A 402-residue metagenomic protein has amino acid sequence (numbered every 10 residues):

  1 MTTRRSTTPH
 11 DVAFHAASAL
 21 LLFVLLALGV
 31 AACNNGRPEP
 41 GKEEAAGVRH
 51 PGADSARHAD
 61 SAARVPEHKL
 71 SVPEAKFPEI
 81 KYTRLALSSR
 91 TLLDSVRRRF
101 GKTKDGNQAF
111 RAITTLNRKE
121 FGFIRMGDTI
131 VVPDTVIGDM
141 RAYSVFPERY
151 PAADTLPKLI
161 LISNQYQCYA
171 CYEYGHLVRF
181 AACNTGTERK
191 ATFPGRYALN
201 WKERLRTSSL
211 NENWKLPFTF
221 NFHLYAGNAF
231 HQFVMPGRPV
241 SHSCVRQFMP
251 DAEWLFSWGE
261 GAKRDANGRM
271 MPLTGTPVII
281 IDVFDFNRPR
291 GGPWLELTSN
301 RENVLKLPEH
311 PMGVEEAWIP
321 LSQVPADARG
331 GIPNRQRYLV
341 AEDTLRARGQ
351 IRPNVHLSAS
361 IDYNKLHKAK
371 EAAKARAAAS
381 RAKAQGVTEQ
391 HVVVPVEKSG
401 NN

Functional and structural regions predicted by a protein language model:
G29-A32: C-terminal motif of bacterial Sec signal peptides marking the signal peptidase cleavage site
N34-G36: Bacterial signal peptide processing site
E39-K42, G47-G52, S209-N402: Exported/periplasmic cell-wall-interacting domains
E39-K76: Post-signal peptide N-terminal segment of mature Sec-exported envelope proteins
R57, T91-F123, F180, W258: LysM (lysin motif) carbohydrate-binding repeats in extracellular/periplasmic proteins that recognize
H58, P66-K76, N107-P147, P272: Extracellular LysM carbohydrate-binding repeats and other cell-envelope/extracellular binding modules
S61, P66-N107: Primarily a LysM-type cell-wall glycan-binding module
